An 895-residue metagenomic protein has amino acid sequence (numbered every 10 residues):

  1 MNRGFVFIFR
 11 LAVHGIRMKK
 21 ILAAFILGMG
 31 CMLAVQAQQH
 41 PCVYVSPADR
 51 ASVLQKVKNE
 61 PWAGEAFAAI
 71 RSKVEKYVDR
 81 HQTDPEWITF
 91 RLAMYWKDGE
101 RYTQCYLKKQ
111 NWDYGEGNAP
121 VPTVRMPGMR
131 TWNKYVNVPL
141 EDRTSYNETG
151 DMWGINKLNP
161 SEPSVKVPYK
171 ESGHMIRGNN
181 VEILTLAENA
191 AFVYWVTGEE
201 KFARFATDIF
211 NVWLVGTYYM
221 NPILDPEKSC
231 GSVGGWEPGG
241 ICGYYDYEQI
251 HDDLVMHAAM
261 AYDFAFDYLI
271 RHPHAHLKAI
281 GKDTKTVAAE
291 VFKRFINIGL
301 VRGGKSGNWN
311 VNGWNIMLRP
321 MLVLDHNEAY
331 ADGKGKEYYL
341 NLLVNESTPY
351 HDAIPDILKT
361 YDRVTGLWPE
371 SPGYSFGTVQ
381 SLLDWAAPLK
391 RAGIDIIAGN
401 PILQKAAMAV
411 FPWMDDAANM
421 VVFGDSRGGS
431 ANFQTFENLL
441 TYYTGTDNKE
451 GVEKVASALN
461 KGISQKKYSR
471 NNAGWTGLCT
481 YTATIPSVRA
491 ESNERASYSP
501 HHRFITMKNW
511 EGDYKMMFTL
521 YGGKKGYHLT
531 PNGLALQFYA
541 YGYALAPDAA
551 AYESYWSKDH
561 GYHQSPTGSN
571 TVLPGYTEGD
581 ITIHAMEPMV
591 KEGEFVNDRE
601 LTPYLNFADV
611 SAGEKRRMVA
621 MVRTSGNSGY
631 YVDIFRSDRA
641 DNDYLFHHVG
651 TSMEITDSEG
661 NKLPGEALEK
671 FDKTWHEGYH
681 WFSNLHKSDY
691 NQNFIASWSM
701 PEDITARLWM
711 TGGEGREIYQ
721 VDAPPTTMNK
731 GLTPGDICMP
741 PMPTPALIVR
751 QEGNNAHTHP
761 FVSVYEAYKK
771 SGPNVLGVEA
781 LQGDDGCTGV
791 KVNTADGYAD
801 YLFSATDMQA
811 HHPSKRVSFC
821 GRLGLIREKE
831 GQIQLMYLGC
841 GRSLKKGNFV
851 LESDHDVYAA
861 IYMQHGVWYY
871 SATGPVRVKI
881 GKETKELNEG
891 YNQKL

Functional and structural regions predicted by a protein language model:
M1-R3, R17-I21: Positively charged n-region of N-terminal signal peptides that target proteins for export
F5-F9, F25: Aromatic (phenylalanine/tyrosine) cluster motif
A23-M32: Bacterial N-terminal signal peptides
L33-A37: Sec/Tat signal peptide C-region and signal peptidase I cleavage site
Q38-P168: Low-complexity, Ser/Thr/Pro/Gly-enriched N-terminal "stalk/linker" regions
V45, R50-K56, W62-E65, P369-P875 (+1 more regions): Extended polysaccharide-engagement surfaces of secreted carbohydrate-active enzymes
D151, I155-I176, V233-Y244: Internal amphipathic alpha-helical repeat/solenoid segments
I176-M408, M414, S426-R427: Aromatic-lined, polymer-binding surfaces characteristic of secreted/periplasmic polysaccharide-degrading enzymes
